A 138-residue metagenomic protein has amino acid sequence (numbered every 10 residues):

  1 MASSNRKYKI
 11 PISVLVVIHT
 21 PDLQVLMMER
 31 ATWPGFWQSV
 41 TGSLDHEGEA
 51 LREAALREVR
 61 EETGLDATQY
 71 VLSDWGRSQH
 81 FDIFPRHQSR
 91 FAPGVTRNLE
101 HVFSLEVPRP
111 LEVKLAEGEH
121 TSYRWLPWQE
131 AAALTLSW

Functional and structural regions predicted by a protein language model:
A2-V25, E47: Conserved N-terminal beta-strand and adjoining loop/helix that marks the start of the Nudix/MutT-like hydrolase domain
Y8, V17, P93-V95, E112-A116: Short secondary-structure boundary/capping segments
P11, P34, S39, T96-E100: Short connector loops at helix/strand junctions that flank enzyme active sites, especially segments positioning acidic
H19-Q24, W33-P34, H46, R77-D82 (+1 more regions): Short, charged/polar surface micro-motifs in flexible loops or helix N-caps
T20, Q24-T68: Conserved Nudix-box catalytic region and its N-terminal flanking loop in Nudix hydrolases and closely related
E53, Q88-R90, A133-W138: Short, surface-exposed secondary-structure junctions/capping segments
L65-L111: Active-site segment of metal-dependent pyrophosphate-handling enzymes, primarily the Nudix hydrolase catalytic core
H101-V107, E112-W138: NUDIX/MutT-family hydrolases
